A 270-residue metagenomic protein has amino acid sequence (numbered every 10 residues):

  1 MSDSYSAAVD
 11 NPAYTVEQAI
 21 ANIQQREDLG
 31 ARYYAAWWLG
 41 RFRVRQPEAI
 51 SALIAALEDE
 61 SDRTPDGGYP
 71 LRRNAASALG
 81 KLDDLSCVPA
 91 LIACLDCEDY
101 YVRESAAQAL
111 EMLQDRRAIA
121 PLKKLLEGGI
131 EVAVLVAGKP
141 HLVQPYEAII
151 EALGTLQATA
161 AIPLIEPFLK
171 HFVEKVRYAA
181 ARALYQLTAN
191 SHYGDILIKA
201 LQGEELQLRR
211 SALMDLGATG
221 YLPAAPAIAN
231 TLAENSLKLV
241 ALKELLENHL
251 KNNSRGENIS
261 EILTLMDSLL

Functional and structural regions predicted by a protein language model:
M1-W37: N-terminal "cap/leader" segments of large eukaryotic alpha-helical scaffolds
V9-I23, V44-D62, D84-D96, D115-V136 (+4 more regions): Amphipathic alpha-helical scaffolding segments comprising HEAT/armadillo-like alpha-solenoid repeats
E27-D28, E60-S61, G67-G68, E98-D99 (+5 more regions): Short inter-helical turns and helix N-cap capping residues of alpha-solenoid HEAT/ARM repeat scaffolds
G30-R41, Y69-A78, S105-Q108: Non-membrane alpha-helical segments in proteins
R32, P65-G68, R72, R103 (+4 more regions): Residue-level detector of extended alpha-helical repeat arrays and alpha-solenoid scaffolds
A35, A75, A106, Y146-I149 (+3 more regions): Conserved hydrophobic register position within alpha-solenoid helical repeats
G40, G80, E111, G154 (+3 more regions): Structural signature of alpha-helical solenoid repeat scaffolds
E174, Y178-Y185, E204-L270: Long, ordered, amphipathic alpha-helical scaffolds
